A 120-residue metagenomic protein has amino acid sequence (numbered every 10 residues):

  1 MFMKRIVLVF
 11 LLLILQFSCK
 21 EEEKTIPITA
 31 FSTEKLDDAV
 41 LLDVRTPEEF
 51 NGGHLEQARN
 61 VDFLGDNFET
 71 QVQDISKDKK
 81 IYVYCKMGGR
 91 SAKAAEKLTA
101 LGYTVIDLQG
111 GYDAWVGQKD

Functional and structural regions predicted by a protein language model:
F2-R5, C19-A39, P47-K80, K86-D120: Rhodanese-like catalytic fold shared by cysteine-dependent sulfurtransferases and DSP/PTP-type phosphatases
I6-I14: Sec-dependent N-terminal signal peptides
